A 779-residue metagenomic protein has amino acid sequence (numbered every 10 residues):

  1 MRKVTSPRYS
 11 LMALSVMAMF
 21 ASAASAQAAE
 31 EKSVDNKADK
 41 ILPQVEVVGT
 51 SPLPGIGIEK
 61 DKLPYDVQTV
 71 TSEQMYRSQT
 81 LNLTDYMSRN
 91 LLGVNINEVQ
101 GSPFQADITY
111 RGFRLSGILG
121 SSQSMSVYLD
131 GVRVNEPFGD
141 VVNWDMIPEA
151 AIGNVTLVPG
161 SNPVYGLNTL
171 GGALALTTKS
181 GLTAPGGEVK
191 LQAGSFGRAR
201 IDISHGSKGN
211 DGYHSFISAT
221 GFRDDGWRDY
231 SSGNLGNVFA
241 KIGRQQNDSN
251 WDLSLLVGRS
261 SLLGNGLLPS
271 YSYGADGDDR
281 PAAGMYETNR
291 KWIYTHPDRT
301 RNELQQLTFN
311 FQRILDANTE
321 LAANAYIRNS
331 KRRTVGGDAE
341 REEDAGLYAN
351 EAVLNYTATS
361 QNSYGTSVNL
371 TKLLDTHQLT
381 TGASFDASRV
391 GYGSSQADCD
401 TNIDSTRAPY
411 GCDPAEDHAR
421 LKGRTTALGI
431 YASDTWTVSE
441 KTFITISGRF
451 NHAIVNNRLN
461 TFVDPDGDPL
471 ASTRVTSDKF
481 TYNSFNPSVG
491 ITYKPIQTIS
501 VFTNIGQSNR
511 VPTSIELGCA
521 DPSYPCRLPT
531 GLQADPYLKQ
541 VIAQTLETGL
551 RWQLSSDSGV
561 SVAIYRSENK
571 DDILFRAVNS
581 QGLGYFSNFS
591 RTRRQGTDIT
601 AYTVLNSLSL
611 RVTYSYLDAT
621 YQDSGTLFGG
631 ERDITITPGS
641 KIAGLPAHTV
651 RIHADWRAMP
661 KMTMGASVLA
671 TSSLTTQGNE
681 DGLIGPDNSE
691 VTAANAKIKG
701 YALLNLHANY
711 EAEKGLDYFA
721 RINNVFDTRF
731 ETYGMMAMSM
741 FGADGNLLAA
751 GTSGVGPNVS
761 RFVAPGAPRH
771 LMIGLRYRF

Functional and structural regions predicted by a protein language model:
E59, Y86-V132, E136: Extracytoplasmic beta-strand/coil segments of soluble accessory domains associated with Gram-negative outer-membrane
V134-E136, D145-K190, R778: A beta-strand signature from Gram-negative outer-membrane beta-barrel systems, especially the internal plug domain
G186, A193-R223, R228-L267, P297-E320 (+3 more regions): Transmembrane beta-barrel wall of Gram-negative outer-membrane proteins
N247-D252, R301-D464, T476, T492-K494 (+3 more regions): Face-selective signature of the C-terminal outer-membrane beta-barrel domain
N310-I314, E320-Y326, S330-D338, K494 (+3 more regions): Membrane-embedded beta-barrel scaffold of Gram-negative outer-membrane proteins
Q361, L373-Q378, S384-D386, L421-E568 (+3 more regions): Structural signature of Gram-negative outer-membrane beta-barrels, strongest in the C-terminal barrel of TonB-dependent
L373, S439-E440, I444, H452-A453 (+4 more regions): Gram-negative outer-membrane beta-barrel transporters
N509, A670-E680, N709-F779: C-terminal beta-signal and adjacent terminal beta-strands/loops of Gram-negative outer-membrane beta-barrel proteins
